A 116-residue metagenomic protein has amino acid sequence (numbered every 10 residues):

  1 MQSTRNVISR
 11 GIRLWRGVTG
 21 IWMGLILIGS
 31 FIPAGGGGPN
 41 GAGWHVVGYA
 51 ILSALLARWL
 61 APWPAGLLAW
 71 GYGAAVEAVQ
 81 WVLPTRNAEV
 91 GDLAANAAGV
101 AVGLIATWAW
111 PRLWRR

Functional and structural regions predicted by a protein language model:
M1-L93, A97, A101-R116: Bulky hydrophobic segments
